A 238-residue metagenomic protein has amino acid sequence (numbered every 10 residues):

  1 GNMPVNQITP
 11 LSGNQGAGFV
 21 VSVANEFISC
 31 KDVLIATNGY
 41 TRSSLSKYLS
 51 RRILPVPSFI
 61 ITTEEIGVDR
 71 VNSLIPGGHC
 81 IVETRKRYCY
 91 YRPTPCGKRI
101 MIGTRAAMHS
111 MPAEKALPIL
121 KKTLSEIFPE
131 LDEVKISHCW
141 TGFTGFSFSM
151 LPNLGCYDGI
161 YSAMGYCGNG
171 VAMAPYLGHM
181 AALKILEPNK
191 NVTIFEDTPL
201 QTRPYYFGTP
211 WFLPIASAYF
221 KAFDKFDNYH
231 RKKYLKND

Functional and structural regions predicted by a protein language model:
G1-G18: A conserved short coil-to-beta-strand element within the FAD-binding core of flavoproteins
V5-P10, E26-D158, L235: Active-site substrate-recognition segment that forms the wall of the catalytic cavity or substrate channel
V20-V23: SH3/SH3-like beta-barrel fold
A106, S110-K225: C-terminal catalytic lobe of FAD-dependent flavoproteins
D224-D238: Short linear elements at protein peripheries
